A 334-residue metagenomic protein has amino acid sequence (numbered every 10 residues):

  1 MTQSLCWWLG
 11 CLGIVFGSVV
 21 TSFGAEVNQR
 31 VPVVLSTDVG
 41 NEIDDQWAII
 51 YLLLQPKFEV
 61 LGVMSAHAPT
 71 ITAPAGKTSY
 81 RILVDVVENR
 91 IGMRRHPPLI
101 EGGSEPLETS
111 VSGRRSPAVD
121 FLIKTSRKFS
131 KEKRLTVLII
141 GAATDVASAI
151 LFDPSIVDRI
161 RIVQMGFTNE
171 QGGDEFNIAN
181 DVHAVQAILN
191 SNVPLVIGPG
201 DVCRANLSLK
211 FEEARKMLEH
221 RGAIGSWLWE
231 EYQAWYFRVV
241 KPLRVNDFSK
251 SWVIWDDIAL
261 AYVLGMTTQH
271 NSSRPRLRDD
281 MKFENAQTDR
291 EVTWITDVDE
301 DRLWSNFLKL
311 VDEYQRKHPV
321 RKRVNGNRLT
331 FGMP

Functional and structural regions predicted by a protein language model:
M1-S4, N180: N-terminal secretory signal peptides that target proteins for export/translocation
C6-V19: Bacterial N-terminal signal peptides
F23-P334: N-terminal acidic, glycine/proline-rich low-complexity segments
